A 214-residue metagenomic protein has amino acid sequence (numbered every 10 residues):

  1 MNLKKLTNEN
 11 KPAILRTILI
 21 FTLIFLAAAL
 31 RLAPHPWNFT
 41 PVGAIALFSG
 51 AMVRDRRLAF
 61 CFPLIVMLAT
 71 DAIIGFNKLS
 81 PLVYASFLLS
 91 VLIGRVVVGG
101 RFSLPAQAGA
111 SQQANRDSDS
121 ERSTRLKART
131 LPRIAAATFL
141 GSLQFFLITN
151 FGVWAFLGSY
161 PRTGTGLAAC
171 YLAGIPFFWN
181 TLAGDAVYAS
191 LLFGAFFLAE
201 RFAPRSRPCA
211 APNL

Functional and structural regions predicted by a protein language model:
N2-L6, L15, M52-R57, F62-P63 (+6 more regions): Mature catalytic domains of secreted/periplasmic carbohydrate-active enzymes
N2-M52, R57-F62: Hydrophobic transmembrane alpha-helices
L3-K11, G99-R129: Intrinsic disorder/low-complexity segments
T17-T22, R57-C61, P81-A85, P132-F139 (+1 more regions): Hydrophobic alpha-helical transmembrane segments
A29-L30, S49-D55, L92-R101, A195-A203: Structural signal for the C-terminal ends of transmembrane alpha-helices and the immediately following loop
A29-T40, L64-V97: Interfacial aromatic-anchored transmembrane helix boundaries in multi-pass membrane proteins
L82-L104, L126-F146, N150, F193: Short helix-perturbing small/polar motifs within transmembrane alpha-helices
T130-R205, P212: Membrane-embedded alpha-helical hairpins and interfacial helices in multi-pass inner-membrane proteins
